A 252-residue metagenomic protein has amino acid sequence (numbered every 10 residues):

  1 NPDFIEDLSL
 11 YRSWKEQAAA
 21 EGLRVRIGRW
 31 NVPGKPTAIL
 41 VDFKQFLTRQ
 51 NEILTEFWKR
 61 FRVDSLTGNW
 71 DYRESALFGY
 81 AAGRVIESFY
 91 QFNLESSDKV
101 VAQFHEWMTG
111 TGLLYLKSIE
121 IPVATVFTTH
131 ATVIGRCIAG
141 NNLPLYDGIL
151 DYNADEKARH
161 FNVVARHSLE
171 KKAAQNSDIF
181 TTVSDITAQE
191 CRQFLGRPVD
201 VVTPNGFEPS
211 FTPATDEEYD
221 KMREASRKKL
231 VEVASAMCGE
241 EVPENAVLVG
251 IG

Functional and structural regions predicted by a protein language model:
N1-G252: Catalytic cores of nucleotide-sugar-dependent glycosyltransferases that transfer UDP/GDP/TDP-activated
